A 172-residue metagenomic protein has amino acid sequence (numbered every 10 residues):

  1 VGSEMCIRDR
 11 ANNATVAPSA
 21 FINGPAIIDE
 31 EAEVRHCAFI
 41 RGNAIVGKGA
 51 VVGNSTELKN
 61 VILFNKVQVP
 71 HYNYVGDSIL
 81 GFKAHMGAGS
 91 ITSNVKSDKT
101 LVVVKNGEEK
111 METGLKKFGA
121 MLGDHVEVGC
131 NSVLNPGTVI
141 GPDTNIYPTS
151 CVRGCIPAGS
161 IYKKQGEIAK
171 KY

Functional and structural regions predicted by a protein language model:
V1-I7: Short, small-residue-biased leader/transition segments that mark boundaries at the very start of proteins
F21, A26-T56: Acidic, glycine-rich loop-and-beta core segments that form the ion-binding/anion-interacting portion of active sites
N54-S55, N60-Y172: Glycine-rich hexapeptide-repeat left-handed beta-helix
